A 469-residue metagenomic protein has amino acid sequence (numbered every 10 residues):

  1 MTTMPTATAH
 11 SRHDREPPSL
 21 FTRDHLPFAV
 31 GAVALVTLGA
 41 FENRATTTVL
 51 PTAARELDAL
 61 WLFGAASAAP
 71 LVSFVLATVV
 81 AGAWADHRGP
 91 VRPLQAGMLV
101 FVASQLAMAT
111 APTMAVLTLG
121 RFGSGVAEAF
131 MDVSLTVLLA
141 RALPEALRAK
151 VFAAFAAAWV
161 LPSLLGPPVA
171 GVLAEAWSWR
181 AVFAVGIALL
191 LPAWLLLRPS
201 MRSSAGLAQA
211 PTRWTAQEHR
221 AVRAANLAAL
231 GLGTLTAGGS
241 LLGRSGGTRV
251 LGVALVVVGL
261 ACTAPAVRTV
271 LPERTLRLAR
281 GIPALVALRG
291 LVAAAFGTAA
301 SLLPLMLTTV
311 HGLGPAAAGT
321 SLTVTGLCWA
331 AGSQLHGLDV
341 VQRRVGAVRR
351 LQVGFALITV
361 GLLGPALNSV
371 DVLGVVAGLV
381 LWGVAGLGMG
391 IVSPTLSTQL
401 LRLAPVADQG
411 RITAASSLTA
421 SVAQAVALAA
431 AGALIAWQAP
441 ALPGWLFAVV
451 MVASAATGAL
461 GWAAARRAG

Functional and structural regions predicted by a protein language model:
M1-F41: Cytosolic juxtamembrane N-terminal segment immediately preceding the first transmembrane helix of multi-pass
H25-T48, W61, S67, L76-V80 (+1 more regions): 12-transmembrane solute porter fold
T52, G82-A83, H87, V172 (+1 more regions): Membrane-interface helix termini in secondary transporters
E56-D58, G89, T110-V116, P144 (+3 more regions): Helix-breaking motifs and short loop linkers at transmembrane-helix boundaries and internal kinks in secondary membrane
V75-M114: Conserved MFS/SLC helix-loop-helix module at the cytosolic interface between two early adjacent transmembrane helices
S104, A115-S124, V376-V384: Paired small-residue
F122-A157, L197, M201-S203: Cytoplasmic helix-loop-helix junction between adjacent transmembrane helices in 12-TM secondary transporters
E175-R289, A295: Hydrophobic transmembrane-helix bundles of small-molecule transporters
